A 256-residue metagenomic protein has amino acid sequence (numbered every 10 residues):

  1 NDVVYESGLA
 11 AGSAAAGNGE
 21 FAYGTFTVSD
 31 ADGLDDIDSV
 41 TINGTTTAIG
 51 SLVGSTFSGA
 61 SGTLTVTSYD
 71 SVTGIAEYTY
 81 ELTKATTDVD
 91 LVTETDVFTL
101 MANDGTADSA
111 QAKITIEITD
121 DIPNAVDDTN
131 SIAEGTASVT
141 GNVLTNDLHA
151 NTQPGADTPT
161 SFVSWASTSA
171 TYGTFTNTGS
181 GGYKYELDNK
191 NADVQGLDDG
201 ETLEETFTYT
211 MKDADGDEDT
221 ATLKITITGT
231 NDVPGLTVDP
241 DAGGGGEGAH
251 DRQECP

Functional and structural regions predicted by a protein language model:
N1-P256: Acidic/polar, solvent-exposed loop/turn segments
